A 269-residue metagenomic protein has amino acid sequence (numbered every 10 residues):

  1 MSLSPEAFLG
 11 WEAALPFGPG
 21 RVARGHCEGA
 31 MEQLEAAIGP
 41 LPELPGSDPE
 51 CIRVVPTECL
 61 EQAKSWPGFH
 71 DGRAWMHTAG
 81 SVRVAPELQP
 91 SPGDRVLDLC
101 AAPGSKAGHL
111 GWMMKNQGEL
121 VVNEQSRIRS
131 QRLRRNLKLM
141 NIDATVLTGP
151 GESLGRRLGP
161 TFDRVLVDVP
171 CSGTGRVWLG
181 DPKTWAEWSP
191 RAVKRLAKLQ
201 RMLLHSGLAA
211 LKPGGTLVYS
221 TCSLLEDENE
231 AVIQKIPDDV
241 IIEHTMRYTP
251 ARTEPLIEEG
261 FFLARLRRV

Functional and structural regions predicted by a protein language model:
M1-T145, G151-L158, K194, D238-G260: Glycine-rich nucleotide cofactor-binding entry segment
R95, E119, R164, G214-L217 (+1 more regions): Short glycine-centered segments of the SAM/dcSAM-binding site in methyltransferase folds
C100-A107, C171-S172, Y219-S223: Ser/Thr-glycine-rich phosphate-binding loops at phosphate-binding pockets of nucleotides, nucleotide cofactors
G111, R201-L208, P237: A structural alpha-helix within SAM-dependent methyltransferase catalytic domains
M114-K115, L211-P213: Helix-to-beta-strand junctions that scaffold the AdoMet/dcAdoMet cofactor pocket in Class I SAM-dependent enzymes
R127-I128, N141, P160-S206, S223-E228: Mobile active-site "lid"/loop adjacent to the S-adenosyl-L-methionine
L217-V269: C-terminal catalytic and target-recognition region of SAM-dependent MTase-like enzymes, primarily methyltransferases
